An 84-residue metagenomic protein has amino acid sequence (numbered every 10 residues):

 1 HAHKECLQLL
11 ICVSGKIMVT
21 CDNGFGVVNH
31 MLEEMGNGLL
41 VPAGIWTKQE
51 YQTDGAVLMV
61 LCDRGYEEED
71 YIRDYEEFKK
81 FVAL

Functional and structural regions predicted by a protein language model:
K4-V19: Short, conserved beta-strand element in jelly-roll/cupin
C6-L9, G36, G55-A56: Short, surface-exposed beta-edge/turn micro-motifs
V13, V41-P42, C62: A secondary-structure boundary/capping signal
M18, G26, E67: Flexible, glycine-rich phosphate/dinucleotide-binding loops and adjacent beta-alpha linkers at cofactor/substrate
V19-T20, L39, T47-Q52: Short beta-strand His + acidic residue motifs that chelate non-heme Fe in jelly-roll/DSBH and cupin folds
N23-A43: Short acidic-glycine-tyrosine-enriched beta hairpin
K48-L84: Double-stranded beta-helix
